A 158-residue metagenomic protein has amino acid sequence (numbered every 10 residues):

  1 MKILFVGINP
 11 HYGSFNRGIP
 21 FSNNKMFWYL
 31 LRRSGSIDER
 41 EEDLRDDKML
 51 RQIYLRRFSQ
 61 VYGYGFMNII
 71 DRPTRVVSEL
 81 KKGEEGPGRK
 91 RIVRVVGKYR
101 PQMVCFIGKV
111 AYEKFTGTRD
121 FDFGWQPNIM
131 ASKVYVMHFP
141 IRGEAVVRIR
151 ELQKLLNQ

Functional and structural regions predicted by a protein language model:
M1-I3, Y12-S14, F21-M26, L30-R33 (+2 more regions): C-terminal capping/extension of enzyme domains
V6, F106-I107, M137: Short hydrophobic segments within beta-strands
N9: N-terminal beta-strand-loop-alpha-helix module at the start of alpha/beta ligand-binding or catalytic domains
N16-G83: Short, surface-exposed acidic-centric catalytic microdomains
R33-R40, V95-P101, Y135: Short C-terminal domain-edge/linker segments immediately following a structured domain
E42-R51, C105-E113, E144-R148: Noncatalytic linker/hinge segments flanking ATPase motor cores
V61-F115: Internal catalytic-core helix/loop-beta-alpha segment that presents or stabilizes conserved functional determinants
